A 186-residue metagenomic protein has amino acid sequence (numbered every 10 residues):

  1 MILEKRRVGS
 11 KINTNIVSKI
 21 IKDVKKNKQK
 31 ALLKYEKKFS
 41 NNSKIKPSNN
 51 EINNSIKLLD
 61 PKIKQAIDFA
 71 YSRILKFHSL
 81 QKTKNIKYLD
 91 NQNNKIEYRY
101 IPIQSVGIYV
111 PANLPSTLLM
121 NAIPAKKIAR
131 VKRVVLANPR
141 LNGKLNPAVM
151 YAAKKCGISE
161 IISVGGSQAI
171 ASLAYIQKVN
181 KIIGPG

Functional and structural regions predicted by a protein language model:
M1-Q104: N-terminal Rossmann-like NAD(P)+-binding subdomain of aldehyde/semialdehyde dehydrogenases
K26, K127-I128, K155: Residues at alpha-helix termini
N27, Q92, V106, P111 (+2 more regions): Short glycine-rich loop/turn motifs that provide flexible caps or phosphate-binding loops at active sites
K30, G143-K144, Q168: Short alpha-helical
S72-L75, S79, I123-P124, A171-A174: A broadly conserved amphipathic alpha-helix scaffold signal in soluble, globular proteins
Y88-Y151: Conserved small-residue-rich beta-alpha loop and adjacent elements that most often cradle the phosphate/pyrophosphate
N146-G157, S172: N-terminal small/polar loop signature for handling phosphorylated ligands or for N-terminal nucleophile
G157-G186: Conserved NAD(P)+-binding/catalytic subdomain of aldehyde/semialdehyde dehydrogenases
